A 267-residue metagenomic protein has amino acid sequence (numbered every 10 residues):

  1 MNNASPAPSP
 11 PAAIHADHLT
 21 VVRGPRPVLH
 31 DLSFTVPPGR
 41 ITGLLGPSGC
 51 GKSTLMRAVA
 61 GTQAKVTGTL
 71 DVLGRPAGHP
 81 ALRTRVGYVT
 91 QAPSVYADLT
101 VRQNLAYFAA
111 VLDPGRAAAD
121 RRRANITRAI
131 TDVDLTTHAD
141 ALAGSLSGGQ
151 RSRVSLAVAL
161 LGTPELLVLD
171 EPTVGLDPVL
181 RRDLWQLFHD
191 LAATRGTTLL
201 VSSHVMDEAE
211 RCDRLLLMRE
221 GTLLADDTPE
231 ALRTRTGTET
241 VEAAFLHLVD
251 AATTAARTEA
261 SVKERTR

Functional and structural regions predicted by a protein language model:
A60: Helix-to-loop junction immediately C-terminal to a conserved catalytic motif
K65-L82: Conserved ABC transporter NBD signature motif
D98, L142-L146: Conserved ABC ATPase signature
A106, A110-D113, A118-H138: Conserved ABC ATPase "signature" region
L167-E171: Catalytic Walker B motif of ABC-type/P-loop ATPase nucleotide-binding domains
D226-D227: ABC ATPase "signature
